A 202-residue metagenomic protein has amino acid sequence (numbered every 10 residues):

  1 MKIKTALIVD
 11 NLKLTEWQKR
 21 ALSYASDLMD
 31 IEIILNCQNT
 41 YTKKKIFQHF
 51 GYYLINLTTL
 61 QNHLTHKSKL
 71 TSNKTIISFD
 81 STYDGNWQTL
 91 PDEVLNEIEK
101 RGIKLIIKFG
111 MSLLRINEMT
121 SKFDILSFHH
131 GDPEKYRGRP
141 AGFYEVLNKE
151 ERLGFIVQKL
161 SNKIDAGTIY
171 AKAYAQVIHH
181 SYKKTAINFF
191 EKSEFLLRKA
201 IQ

Functional and structural regions predicted by a protein language model:
M1-Q202: One-carbon transfer enzymes
